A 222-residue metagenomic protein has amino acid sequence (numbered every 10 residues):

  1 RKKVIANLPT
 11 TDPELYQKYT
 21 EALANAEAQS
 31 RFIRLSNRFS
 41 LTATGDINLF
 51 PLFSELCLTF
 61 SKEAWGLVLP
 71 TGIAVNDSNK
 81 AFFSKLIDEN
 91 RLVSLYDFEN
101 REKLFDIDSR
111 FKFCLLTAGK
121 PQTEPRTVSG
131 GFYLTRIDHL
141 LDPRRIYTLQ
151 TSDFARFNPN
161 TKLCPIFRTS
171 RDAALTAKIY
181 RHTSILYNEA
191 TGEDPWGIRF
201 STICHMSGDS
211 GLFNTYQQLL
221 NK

Functional and structural regions predicted by a protein language model:
R1-S40, K62, K103-K222: Polynucleotide-recognition surfaces of large bacterial nucleic-acid defense/processing enzymes
L41-L58: Glycine-rich S-adenosyl-L-methionine
T42-D46, V75, F105: Alpha-helix N-cap/helix-initiation motif
G66-P70, L95-F98, G119: Generic beta-strand/beta-sheet core signal
L69-V75, R101-K103: Conserved short loop/turn motifs at secondary-structure junctions
N76-F82, D106-S109: A short acidic (Asp/Glu
S78-Y96: Conserved Class I S-adenosyl-L-methionine
